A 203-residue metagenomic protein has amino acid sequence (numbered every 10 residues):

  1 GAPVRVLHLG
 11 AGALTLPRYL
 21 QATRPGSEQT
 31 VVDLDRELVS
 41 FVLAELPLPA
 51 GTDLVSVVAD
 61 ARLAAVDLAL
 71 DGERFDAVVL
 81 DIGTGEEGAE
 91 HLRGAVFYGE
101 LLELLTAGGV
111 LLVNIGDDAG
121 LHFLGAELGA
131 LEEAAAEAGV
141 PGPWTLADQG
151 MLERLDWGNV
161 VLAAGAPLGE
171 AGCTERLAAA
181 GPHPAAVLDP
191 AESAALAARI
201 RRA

Functional and structural regions predicted by a protein language model:
G1-A107, L121-H122, L155: The AdoMet/dcAdoMet-binding core of the Class I SAM-like
G10, P49, D53, D67 (+4 more regions): Serine/threonine-rich low-complexity intrinsically disordered regions
G26, G51-D53, G108, G139-V140 (+1 more regions): A generic structural signal for alpha->beta connector loops
L38-S40, D60-L63, G108-L112, W144-L146 (+2 more regions): Short C-terminal domain-edge/linker segments immediately following a structured domain
V66, L70, A136, P182 (+1 more regions): Generic surface-pattern signal
A89, A95-L168: C-terminal substrate-binding/active-site "lid" region of AdoMet-derived donor-dependent transferases
L152-A203: SAM/dcSAM-binding transferase cores
